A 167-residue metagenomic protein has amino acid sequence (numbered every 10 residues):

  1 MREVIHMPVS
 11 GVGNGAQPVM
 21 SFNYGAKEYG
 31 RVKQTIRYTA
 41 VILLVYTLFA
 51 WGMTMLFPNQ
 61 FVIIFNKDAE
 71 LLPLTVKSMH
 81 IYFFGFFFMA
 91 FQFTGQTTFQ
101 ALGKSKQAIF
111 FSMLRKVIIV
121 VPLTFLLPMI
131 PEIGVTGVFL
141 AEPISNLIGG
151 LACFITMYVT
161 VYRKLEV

Functional and structural regions predicted by a protein language model:
M1, A69-Q92, P122: Alpha-helical transmembrane segments of multi-pass membrane proteins
M1-P58, M89-A108: Small-residue-rich hydrophobic transmembrane alpha-helices
E3, M7, W51, V120-V121 (+1 more regions): Hydrophobic transmembrane alpha-helices of multi-pass small-molecule transporters
Q17, G25, G149-K164: Membrane-helix cytosolic exit motif
L43, M79-Y82, F86, S112-M113 (+1 more regions): Residue-level recognition of transmembrane alpha-helices in multi-pass small-molecule transporters/permeases
F49-L72, V76: Short membrane-interface helical motifs at transmembrane helix boundaries in multi-pass membrane transporters
T54, T97, L123-T124, P128 (+1 more regions): Structural signal for membrane-spanning alpha-helices in multi-pass inner-membrane proteins, emphasizing helix cores
P58, V117-L151, L165-E166: Membrane-interface helix-loop junctions in multi-pass transport and translocation proteins
